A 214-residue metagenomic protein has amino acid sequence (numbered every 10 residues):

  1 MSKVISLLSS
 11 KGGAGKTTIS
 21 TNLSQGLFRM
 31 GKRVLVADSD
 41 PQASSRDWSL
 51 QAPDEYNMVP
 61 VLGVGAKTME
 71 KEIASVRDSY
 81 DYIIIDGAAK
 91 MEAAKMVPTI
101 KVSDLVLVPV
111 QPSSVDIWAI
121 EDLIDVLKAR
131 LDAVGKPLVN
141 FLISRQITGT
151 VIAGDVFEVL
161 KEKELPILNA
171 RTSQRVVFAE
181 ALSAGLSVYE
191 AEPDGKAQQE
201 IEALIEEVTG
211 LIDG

Functional and structural regions predicted by a protein language model:
V4-S10, A14, T21-V97, A133 (+3 more regions): P-loop/Walker-type NTP enzyme "switch/lid" segment
T17-T21, I120-E121: Motif I (Walker A/P-loop) of helicase-class P-loop NTPases
V36, I85, V108, F141-I143: Structural beta-sheet core signal
A94-S114: Inter-motif core of Ras-like GTPase G domains
I120-G135: Conserved C-terminal guanine-recognition region of P-loop GTPase G domains, centered on the G4
I147-G149, F157-S187: Beta-strand-loop-alpha "switch" segments that mediate conformational coupling across diverse proteins
A179-E202: Inter-lobe coupling/hinge region of RecA-like P-loop helicase motors
